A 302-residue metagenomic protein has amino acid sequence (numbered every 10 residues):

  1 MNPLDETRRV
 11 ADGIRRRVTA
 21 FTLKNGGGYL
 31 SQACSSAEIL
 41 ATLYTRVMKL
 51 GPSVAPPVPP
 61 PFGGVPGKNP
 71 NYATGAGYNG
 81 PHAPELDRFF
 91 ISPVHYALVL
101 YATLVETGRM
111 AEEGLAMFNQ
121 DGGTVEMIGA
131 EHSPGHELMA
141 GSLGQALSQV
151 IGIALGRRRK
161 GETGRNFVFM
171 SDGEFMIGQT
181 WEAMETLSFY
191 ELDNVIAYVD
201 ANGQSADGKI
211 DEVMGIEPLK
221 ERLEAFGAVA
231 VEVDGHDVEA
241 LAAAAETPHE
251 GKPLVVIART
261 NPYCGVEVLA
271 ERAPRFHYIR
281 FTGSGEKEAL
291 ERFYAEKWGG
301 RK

Functional and structural regions predicted by a protein language model:
A11-G27, D200-N202: N-terminal capping segment at the start of a domain
C34-F189: Cofactor-binding active-site loop characterized by glycine-rich and histidine/acidic residues
G64, V238, A244-K302: Glycine/aspartate-rich loop-and-adjacent alpha/beta segment that forms the canonical ThDP
D87-F89, G164-V168, V195, E250-T260: Generic beta-sheet signal
Y101-T103, A130, Q179-W181, D207-D211 (+1 more regions): Short acidic, glycine/serine/threonine-rich loops at helix termini
G161-T163, D211-A244, Y294-R301: Conserved thiamine diphosphate
I177-N202, V255-R259: A short alpha/beta connector and helix-capping loop motif
Y190-G215, A225-F226, E232: A short, conserved beta-to-alpha structural element at the edge of catalytic cores that scaffolds binding
